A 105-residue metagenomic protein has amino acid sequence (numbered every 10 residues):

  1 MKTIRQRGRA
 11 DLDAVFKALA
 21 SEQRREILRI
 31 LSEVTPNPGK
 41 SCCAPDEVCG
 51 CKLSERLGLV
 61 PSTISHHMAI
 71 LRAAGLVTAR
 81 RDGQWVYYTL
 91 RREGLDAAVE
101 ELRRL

Functional and structural regions predicted by a protein language model:
M1-R25, R29-E33, A73-L76, L102: N-terminal leader segment of winged-helix/HTH proteins
K17, E22-V60, V86-G94: N-terminal helix-turn-helix DNA-binding core of bacterial DNA-binding proteins
R29, S65-H67, Q84: Base-recognition residues in the alpha-helical recognition helix of bacterial helix-turn-helix
A44-P45, E100-R104: Short, charged, intrinsically disordered terminal tails
E55, H66, R72-A73: Alpha-helical residues within the helix-turn-helix
R72-D82, T89: Beta-hairpin "wing" of winged helix-turn-helix
G94-E100: Basic, Lys/Arg-enriched C-terminal extension of HTH/homeodomain DNA-binding domains
